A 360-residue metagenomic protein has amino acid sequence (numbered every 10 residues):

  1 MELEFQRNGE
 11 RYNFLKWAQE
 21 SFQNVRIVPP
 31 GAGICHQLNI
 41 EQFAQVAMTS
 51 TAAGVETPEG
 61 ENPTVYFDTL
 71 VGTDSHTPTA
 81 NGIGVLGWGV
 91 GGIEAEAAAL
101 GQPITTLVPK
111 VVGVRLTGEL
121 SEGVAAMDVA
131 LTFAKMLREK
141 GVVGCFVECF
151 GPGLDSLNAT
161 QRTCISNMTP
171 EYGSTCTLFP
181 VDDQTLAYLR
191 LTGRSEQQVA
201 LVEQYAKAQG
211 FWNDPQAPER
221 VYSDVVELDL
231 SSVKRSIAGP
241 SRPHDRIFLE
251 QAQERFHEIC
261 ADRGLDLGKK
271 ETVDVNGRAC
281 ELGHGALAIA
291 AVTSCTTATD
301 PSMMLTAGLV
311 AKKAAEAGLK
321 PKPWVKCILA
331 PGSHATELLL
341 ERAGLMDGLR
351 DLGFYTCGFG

Functional and structural regions predicted by a protein language model:
M1-G360: Fe-S-dependent hydro-lyases/dehydratases of central metabolism
